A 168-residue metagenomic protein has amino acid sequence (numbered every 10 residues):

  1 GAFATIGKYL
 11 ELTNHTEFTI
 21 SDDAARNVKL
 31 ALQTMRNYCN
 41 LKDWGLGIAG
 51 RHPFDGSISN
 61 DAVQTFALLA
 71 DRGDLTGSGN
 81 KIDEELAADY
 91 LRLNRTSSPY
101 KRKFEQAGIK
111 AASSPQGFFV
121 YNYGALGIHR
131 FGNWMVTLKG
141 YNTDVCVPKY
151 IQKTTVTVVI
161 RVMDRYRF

Functional and structural regions predicted by a protein language model:
G1-V145: Extracellular polysaccharide-recognition and catalytic grooves
I128-F168: Non-catalytic C-terminal accessory modules of carbohydrate-active enzymes
